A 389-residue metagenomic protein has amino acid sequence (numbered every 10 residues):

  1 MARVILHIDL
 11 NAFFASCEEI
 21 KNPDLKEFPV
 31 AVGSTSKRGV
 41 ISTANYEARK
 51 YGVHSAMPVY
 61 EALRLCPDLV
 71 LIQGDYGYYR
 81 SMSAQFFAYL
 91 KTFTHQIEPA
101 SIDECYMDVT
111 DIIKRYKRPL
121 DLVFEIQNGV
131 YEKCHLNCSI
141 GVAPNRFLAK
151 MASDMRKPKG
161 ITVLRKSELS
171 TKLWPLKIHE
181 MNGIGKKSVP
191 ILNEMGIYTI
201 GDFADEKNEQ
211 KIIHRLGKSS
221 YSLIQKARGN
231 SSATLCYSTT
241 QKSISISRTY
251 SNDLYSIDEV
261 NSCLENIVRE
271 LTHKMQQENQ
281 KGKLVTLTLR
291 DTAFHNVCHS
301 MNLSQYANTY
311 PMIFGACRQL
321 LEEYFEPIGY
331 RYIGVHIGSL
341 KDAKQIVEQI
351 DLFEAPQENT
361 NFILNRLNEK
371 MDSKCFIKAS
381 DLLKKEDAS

Functional and structural regions predicted by a protein language model:
M1-Q225, L235, H273, E354-S389: Gly/Gly-Pro- and Ser/Thr-rich, intrinsically disordered tail segments characteristic of DNA damage-repair and tolerance
H7, E180, S188-G329: DNA-contacting surface of Y-family translesion DNA polymerases
N11, T110-I112, R290, S304 (+1 more regions): Solvent-exposed residues in well-ordered beta-strands and their adjoining turns, especially edge/terminal strands
F13, K37-R38, T292-H295, L340-A343: Short, charged/polar surface micro-motifs in flexible loops or helix N-caps
Y106-D111, C298-M301, Q345-D351: Short, hydrophobic beta-strand segments
C138, V142, G282-T286, Y332-I333: A short glycine-rich, hydrophobically flanked beta-strand micro-motif that places a catalytic Asp/Glu for divalent metal
Q305-S389: Acidic, metal-coordinating catalytic segment for phosphate/diphosphate chemistry, firing primarily on the Nudix
